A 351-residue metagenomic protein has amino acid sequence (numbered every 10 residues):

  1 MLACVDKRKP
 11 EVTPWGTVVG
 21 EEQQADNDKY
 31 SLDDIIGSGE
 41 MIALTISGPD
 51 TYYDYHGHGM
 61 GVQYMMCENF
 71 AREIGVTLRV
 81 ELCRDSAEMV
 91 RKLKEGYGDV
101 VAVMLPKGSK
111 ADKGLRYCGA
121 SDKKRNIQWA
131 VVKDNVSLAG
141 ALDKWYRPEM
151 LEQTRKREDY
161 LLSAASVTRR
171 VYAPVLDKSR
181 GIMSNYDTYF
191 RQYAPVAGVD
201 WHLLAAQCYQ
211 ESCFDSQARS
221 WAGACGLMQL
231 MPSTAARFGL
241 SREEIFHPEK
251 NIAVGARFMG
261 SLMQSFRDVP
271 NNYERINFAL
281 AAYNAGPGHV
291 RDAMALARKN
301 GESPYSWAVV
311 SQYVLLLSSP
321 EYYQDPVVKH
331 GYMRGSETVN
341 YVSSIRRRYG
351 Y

Functional and structural regions predicted by a protein language model:
C4, R8-M104, L142: Extracytoplasmic small-molecule ligand-binding "clamshell" domains of the periplasmic binding protein/Venus flytrap
V5-D6, V12-D26, G61-E73, N126-A165 (+3 more regions): Extended ligand-binding regions for polar small-molecule ligands
Q23, A165-F214, E249-I252, R267-V269: Export/targeting segments at the very N-terminus of extracytoplasmic proteins
F70, L93-K94, W129, L142 (+3 more regions): Hydrophobic residues within well-ordered alpha-helices
A87, R91-K94, V101-L115, R291-D292 (+1 more regions): A ligand-binding cleft/hinge motif common to bilobed small-molecule-binding domains
K92-E95, S109-V132, Q217, F238-R242: Ligand-binding "clamshell"
V131, N277-G350: Catalytic and substrate-binding regions of cell-wall glycan-acting enzymes that process beta-1,4-linked
Q217-E243, K250-S261, I345: Substrate-binding/active-site groove segments that recognize and process beta-1,4-linked N-acetyl-hexosamine
